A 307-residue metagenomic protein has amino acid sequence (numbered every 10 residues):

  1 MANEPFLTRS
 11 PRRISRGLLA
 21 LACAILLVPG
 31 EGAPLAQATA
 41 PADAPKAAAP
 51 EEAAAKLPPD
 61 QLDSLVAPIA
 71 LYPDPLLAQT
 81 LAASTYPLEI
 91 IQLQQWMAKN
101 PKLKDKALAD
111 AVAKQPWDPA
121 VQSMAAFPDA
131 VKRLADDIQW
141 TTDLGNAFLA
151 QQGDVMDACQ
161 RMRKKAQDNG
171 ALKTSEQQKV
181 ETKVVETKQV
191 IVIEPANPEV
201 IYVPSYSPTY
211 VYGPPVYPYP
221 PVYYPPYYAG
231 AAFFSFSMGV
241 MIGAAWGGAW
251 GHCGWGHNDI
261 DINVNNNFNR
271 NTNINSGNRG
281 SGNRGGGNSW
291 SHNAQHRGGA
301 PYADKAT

Functional and structural regions predicted by a protein language model:
M1-R13: N-terminal secretory signal peptides that target proteins for export/translocation
L7, S15, L26, D261-N263 (+1 more regions): Residues marking helix boundaries in flexible regions
G17-G30: Bacterial N-terminal signal peptides
V28-D43: Signal peptide processing junction and immediate N-terminal pro/mature segment of secreted/exported proteins
A42-E51: Intrinsically disordered, low-complexity Gly/Pro-rich repeat tracts
P50-E52, K56-Y202, Y206: Folded, non-transmembrane soluble domains that reside on the lumenal/extracytoplasmic side of membranes
D154-T307: Low-complexity, repeat-rich tail regions
